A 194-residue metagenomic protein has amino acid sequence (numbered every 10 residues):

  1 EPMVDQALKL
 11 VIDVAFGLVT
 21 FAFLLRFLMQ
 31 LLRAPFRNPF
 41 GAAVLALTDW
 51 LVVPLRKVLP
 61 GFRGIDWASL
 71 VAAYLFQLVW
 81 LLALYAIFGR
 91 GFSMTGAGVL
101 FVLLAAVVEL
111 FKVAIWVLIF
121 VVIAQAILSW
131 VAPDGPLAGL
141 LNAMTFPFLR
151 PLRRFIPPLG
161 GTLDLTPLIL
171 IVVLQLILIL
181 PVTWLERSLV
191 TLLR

Functional and structural regions predicted by a protein language model:
P2-R194: Selective transmembrane helix interface/packing segments
